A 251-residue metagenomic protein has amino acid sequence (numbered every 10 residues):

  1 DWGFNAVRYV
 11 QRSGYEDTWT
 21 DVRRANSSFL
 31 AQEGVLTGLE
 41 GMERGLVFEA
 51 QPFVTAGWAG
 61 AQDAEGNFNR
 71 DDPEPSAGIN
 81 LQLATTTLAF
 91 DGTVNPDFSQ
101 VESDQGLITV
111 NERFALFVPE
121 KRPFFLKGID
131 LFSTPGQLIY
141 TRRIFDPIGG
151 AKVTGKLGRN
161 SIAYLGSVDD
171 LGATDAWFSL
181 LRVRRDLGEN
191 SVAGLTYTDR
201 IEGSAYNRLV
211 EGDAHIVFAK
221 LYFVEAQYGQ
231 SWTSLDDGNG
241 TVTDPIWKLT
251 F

Functional and structural regions predicted by a protein language model:
W2-F48: Acidic/polar low-complexity flexible segments
R8-V10, V54-G60, T85-T87, V94-Q100 (+4 more regions): Transmembrane beta-strands of outer-membrane beta-barrel pores
M42-D63, L116, E120-I129, G155 (+2 more regions): Transmembrane beta-strand segments of Gram-negative outer membrane beta-barrel proteins
L46, D71-A77, F145-G149, K156 (+3 more regions): Residues that define the transmembrane beta-barrel architecture of outer-membrane proteins
A50-P52, G92, V153, Y164 (+4 more regions): Membrane-embedded beta-strand positions of outer-membrane beta-barrel proteins
L83-T85, P96, G155-L157, R184-L187 (+1 more regions): Residue-level signature of outer-membrane beta-barrel architecture
L88-F90, R159-Y164, E189-G194, K220-A226: Repeated loop/turn-to-beta-strand initiation elements of outer-membrane beta-barrel proteins
Q100-K121, F125-I129, S133, Y197-G212 (+1 more regions): Outer-membrane beta-barrel translocator/channel fold
